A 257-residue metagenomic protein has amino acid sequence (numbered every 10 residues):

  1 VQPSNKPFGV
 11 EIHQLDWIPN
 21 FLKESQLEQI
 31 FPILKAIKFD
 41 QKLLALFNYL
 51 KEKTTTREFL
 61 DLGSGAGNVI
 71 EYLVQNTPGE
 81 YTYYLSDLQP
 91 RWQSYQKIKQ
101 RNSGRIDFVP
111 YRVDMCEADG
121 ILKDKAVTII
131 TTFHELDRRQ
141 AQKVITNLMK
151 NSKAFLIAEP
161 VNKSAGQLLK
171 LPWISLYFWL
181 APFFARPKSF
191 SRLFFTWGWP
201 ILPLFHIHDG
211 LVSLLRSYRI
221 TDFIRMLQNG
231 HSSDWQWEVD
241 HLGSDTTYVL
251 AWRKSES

Functional and structural regions predicted by a protein language model:
V1-T55: Class I SAM-dependent methyltransferase Rossmann-like catalytic core, especially the SAM/SAH-binding loop
P3-G9, D209-R253: Conserved Class I S-adenosyl-L-methionine
T56, K123-D124, N151-S152: Short, well-ordered alpha-helix to beta-strand connector turns
L60-A118: Class I SAM-dependent methyltransferase SAM/SAH-binding core
K125-Q140: A short SAM/SAH-binding and catalytic strip from SAM-dependent methyltransferases
L136-N151: A short, conserved alpha-helix within the catalytic core of class I
S152-K163: Conserved beta-strand signature within the Rossmann-like core of class I S-adenosyl-L-methionine
S164-L227, E238-V239: C-terminal alpha-helical "lid/dimerization" subdomain adjacent to the S-adenosyl-L-methionine
